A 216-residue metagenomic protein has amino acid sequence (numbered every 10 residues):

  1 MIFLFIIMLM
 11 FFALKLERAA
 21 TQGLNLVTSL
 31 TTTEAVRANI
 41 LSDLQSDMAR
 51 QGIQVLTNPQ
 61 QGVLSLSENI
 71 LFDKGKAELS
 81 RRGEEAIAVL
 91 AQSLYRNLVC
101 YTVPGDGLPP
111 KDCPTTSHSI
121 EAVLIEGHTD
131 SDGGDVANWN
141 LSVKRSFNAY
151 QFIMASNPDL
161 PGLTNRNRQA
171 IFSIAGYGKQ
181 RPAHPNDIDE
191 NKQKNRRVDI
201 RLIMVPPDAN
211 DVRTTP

Functional and structural regions predicted by a protein language model:
M1-A35: Short terminal targeting/anchoring segments
L30-M48: N-proximal, solvent-exposed amphipathic alpha-helical segments enriched in charged/polar residues
V36, N58-N97, D130-W139: Short, solvent-exposed beta-strand/turn patches at coil↔beta or beta↔helix junctions that act as interaction loops
A49, I53, Q92-C100, Q151-D159: Sec-exported extracytoplasmic/periplasmic mature domains
G52-S65, C113-E121: Short edge beta-strands and adjacent turn/loop segments
L71-R81, P110-P216: Periplasmic OmpA-like peptidoglycan-binding domain that tethers envelope proteins to the cell wall
N97, Y101-T102, T116-S119: An N-terminal amphipathic alpha-helical segment
V99-K111: Short acidic alpha-helical/loop segments enriched in Asp/Glu that coordinate divalent cations
